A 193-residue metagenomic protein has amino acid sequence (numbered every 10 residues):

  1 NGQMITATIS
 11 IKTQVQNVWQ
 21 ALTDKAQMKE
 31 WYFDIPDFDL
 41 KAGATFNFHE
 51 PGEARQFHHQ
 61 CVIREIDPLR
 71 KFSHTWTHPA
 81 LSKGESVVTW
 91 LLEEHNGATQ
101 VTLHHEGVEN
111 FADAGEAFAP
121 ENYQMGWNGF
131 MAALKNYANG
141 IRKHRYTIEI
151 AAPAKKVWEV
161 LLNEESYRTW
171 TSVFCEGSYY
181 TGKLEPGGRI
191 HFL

Functional and structural regions predicted by a protein language model:
N1-D37, I141-S178: Hydrophobic ligand-binding cavity/cleft-lining segments
M4-T8, T45, H58, K71 (+5 more regions): Intrinsic-disorder/low-complexity, polar/charged segments enriched in Ser/Thr/Lys/Arg/Asp/Glu/Gln
T8-K12, D39, N47-H49, V62 (+4 more regions): Generic structural detector for well-ordered beta-strands
V18-W19, M28, F46-F48, I63 (+7 more regions): Hydrophobic pocket/interface hotspot
D34-F48, A54-R55, V173-G188: A solvent-exposed, acidic/Ser-Thr-rich amphipathic alpha-helical stretch
D37, E53-Q100, E106-E109, E185 (+1 more regions): Hydrophobic-ligand binding "helix-grip"
G107-R142: A conserved amphipathic terminal alpha-helix motif
